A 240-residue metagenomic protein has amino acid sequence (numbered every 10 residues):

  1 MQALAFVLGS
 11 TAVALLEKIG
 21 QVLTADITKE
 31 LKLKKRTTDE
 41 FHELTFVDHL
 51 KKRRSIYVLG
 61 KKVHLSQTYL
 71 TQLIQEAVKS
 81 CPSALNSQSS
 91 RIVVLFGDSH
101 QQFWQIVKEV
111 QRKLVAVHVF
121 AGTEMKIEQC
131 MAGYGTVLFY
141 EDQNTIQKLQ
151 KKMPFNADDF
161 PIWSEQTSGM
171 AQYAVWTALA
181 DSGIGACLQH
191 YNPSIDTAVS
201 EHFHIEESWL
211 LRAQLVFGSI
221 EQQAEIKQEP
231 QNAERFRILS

Functional and structural regions predicted by a protein language model:
Q2-T136, S240: N-terminal amphipathic, basic helical "cap/leader" segment at the start of enzyme domains
E76-V78, Q143, Q150-E201: Small-aliphatic-rich amphipathic alpha-helix that forms the alpha element of a beta-alpha
Q102-W104, T145-L149: Short acidic/glycine-rich loop or secondary-structure boundary segments that cap or lie
R112, I127-Q129, F203-K227: A glycine-rich helix N-cap at a beta->alpha junction
G133-T136, S182, L211-A213: Generic beta-strand structural signal
Q143-T145, E221: Active-site/binding-pocket entry motifs
I226-S240: Phosphate/diphosphate-binding glycine-rich loops and adjacent basic-rich segments that engage nucleotide
